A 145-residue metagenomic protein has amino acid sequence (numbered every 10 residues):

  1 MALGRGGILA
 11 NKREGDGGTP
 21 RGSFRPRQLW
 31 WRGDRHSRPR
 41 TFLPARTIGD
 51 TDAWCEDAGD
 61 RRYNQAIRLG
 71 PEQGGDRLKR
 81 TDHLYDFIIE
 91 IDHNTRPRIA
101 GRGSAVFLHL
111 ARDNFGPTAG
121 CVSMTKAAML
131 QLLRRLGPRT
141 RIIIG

Functional and structural regions predicted by a protein language model:
M1-T118, L130-G145: Cell wall/extracellular polymer interaction/catalysis modules
C121: Short cysteine clusters
M124: A conserved hydrophobic position in a structured secondary element of the catalytic/binding core that shapes
